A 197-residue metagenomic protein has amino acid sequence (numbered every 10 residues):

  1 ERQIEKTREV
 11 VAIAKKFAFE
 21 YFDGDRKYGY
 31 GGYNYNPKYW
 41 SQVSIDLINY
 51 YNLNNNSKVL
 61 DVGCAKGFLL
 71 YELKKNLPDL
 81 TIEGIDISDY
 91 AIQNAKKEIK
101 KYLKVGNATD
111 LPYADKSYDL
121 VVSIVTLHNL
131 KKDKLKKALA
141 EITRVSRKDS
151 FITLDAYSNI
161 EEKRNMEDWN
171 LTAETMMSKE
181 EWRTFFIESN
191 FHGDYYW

Functional and structural regions predicted by a protein language model:
E1-Y51, N56-P112, L130-K137, E141 (+2 more regions): Class I (Rossmann-like) S-adenosyl-L-methionine-dependent methyltransferase catalytic domain, capturing the SAM-binding
D119: Conserved acidic residues
V122: A conserved beta-strand element that flanks and buttresses the S-adenosyl-L-methionine
V125-N129: Short catalytic micro-motifs in class I SAM-dependent methyltransferases
